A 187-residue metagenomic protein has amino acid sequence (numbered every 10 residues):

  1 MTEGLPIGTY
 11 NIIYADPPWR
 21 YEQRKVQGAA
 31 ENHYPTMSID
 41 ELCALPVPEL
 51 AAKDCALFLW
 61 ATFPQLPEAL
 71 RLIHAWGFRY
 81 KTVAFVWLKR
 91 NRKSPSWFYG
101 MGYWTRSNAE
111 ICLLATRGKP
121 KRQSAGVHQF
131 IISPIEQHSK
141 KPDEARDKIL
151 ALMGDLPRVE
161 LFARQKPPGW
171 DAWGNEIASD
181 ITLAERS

Functional and structural regions predicted by a protein language model:
M1-S187: Class I S-adenosyl-L-methionine-dependent methyltransferase catalytic core
